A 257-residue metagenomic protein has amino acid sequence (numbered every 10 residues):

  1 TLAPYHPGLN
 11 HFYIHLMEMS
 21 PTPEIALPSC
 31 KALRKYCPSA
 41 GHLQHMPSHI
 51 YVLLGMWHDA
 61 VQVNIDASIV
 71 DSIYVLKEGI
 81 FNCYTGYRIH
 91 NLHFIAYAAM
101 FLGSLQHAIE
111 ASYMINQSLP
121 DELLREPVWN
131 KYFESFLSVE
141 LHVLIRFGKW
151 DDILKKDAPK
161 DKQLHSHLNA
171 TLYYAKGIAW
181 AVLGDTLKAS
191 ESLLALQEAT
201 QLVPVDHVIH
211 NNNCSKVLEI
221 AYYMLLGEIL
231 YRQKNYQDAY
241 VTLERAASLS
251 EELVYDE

Functional and structural regions predicted by a protein language model:
L2, K31-S39, I69-V70, K77-N82 (+5 more regions): Solenoid-like repeat scaffolds
P7, G41-Q44, N82-T85, I89 (+4 more regions): Start-of-helix signal in alpha-solenoid helical-repeat scaffolds, especially tetratricopeptide repeats
F12, M46, L53, F94 (+6 more regions): "A position-specific structural signal for the A-helix of alpha-solenoid helical repeats
H15-M17, I50, F81, A98 (+3 more regions): Residue-level signature for tetratricopeptide repeat
S20-A32, M56-D59: Structural signature of tandem alpha-helical TPR/SEL1-like repeats, specifically the intra-repeat loop/turn
T22-P23, W57, L105, W150 (+2 more regions): TPR-repeat structural position
